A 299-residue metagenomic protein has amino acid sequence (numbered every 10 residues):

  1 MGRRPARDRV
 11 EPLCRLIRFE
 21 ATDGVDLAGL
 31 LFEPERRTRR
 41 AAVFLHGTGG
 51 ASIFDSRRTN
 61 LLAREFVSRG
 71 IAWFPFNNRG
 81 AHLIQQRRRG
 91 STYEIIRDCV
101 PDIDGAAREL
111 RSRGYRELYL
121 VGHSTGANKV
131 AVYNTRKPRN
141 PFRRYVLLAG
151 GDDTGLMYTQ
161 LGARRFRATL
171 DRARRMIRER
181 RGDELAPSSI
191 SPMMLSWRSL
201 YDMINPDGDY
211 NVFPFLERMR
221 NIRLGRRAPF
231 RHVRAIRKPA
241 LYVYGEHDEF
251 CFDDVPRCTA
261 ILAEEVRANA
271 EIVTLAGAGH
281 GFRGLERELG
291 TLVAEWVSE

Functional and structural regions predicted by a protein language model:
G2-R36: N-terminal cap/lid segment of alpha/beta-hydrolase-fold proteins
E35-R79, Q85: Short, surface-exposed "cap/lid" segments of acyl-processing enzymes
S91-R113: Alpha/beta-hydrolase active-site loop
R113-R175: Primarily recognizes the serine-hydrolase "nucleophile elbow" in alpha/beta-hydrolase and SGNH/GDSL folds
N211-H232, P256: Active-site nucleophile elbow and catalytic-triad environment of alpha/beta-hydrolase enzymes
I236, Y242-Y244: Short beta-strand/loop motif that positions the catalytic acidic residue of the alpha/beta-hydrolase fold
E249-R257: Conserved alpha/beta-hydrolase "acid-adjacent" motif
A278-R287: Catalytic histidine-centered segment of alpha/beta-hydrolase-like enzymes
